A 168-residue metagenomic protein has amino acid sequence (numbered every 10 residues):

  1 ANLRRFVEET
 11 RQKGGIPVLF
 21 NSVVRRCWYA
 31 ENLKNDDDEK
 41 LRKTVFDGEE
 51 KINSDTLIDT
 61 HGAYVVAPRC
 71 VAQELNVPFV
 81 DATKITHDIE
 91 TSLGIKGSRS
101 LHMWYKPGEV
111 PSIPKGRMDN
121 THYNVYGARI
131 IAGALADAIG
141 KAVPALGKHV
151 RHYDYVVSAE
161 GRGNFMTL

Functional and structural regions predicted by a protein language model:
A1-G147, L168: Alpha-helical cap/lid subdomain in secreted, periplasmic, or secretory-pathway luminal O-acyl-processing enzymes
A142-L168: N-terminal secretory targeting modules
